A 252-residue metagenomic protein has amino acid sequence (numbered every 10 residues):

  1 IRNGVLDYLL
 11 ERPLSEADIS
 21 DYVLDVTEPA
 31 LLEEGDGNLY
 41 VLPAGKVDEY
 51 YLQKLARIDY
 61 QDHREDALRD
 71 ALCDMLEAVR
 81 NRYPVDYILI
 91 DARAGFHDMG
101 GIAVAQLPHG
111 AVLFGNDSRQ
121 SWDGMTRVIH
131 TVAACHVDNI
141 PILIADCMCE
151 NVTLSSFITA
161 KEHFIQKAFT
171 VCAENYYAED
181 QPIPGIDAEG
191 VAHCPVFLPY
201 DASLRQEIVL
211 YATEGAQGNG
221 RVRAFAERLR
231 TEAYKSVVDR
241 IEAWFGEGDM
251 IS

Functional and structural regions predicted by a protein language model:
I1-R80, I208-L210: P-loop/Walker-type NTP enzyme "switch/lid" segment
L14-S15, D66, G110, I186-A192: Intrinsically disordered, low-complexity Ser/Thr/Pro-rich tracts
L31-V41, P84, D138-I140, D187-C194: A short helix-to-beta-strand connector/capping loop
L42, D91, L198: Residue-level signature of catalytic and energy-coupling elements of molecular machines, predominantly ATP/GTP-dependent
G45-D48, R93-F96, M148-E150, D201-L204: Short, internal active-site loops enriched in acidic
R64-L72, Q120-M125, A226-V238: Phosphate/oxyanion-binding active-site loops and adjacent basic polyanion-contact surfaces
R69-D180: Conserved catalytic-core segment of NTP-binding enzymes
A134-S252: C-terminal lobe/tail of nucleotide-utilizing enzymes
